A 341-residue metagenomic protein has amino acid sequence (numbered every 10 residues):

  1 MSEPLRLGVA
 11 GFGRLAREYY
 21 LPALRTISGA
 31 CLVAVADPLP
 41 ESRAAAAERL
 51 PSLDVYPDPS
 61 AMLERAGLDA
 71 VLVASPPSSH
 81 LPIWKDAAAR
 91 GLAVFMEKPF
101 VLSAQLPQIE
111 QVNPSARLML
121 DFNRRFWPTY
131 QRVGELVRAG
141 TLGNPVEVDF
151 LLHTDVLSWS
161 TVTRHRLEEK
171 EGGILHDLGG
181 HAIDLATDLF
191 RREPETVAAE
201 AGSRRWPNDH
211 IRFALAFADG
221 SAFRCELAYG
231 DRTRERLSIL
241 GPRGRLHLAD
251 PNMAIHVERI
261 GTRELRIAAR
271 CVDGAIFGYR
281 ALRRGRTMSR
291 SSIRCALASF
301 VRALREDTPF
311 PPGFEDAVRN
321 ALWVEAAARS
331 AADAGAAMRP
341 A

Functional and structural regions predicted by a protein language model:
M1-L50: N-terminal Rossmann-like dinucleotide-binding module
M1-P4, A70-L72, A218, C295 (+1 more regions): C-terminal helix-rich "cap/oligomerization" subdomain common to oxidoreductases
A16, P57, F95-E97, L102 (+3 more regions): Hydrophobic residues in well-ordered beta-strands that form the structural core
A45-L53, Q108-N113: Short, conserved SAM-binding/catalytic segment of Class I S-adenosyl-L-methionine-dependent methyltransferases
D54-A66: Short acidic low-complexity segments
L63-R65, A70-P77, L81-R125, G140: Beta-strand-loop-alpha-helix segment that lines the small-molecule cofactor/substrate pocket of alpha/beta enzymes
R125-A198, S203, A334: Predominantly a Rossmann-like dinucleotide-binding segment in NAD(P)-dependent oxidoreductases
S203-N208, S221-C295, G313: NAD(P)-dinucleotide binding in Rossmann-like oxidoreductases
